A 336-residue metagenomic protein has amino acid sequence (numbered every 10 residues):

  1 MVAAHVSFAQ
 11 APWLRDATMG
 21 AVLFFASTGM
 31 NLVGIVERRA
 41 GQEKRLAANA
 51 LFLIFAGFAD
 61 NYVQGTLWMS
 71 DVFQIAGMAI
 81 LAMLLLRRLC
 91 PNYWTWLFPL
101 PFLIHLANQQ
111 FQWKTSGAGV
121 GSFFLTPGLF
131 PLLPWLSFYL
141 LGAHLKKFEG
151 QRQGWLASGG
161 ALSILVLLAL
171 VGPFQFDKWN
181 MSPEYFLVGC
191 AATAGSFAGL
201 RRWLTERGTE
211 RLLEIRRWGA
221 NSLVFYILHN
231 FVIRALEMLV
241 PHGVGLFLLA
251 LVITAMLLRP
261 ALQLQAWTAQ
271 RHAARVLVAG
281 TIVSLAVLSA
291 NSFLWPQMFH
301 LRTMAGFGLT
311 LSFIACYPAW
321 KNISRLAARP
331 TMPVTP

Functional and structural regions predicted by a protein language model:
M1-P336: Alpha-helical transmembrane segments and their immediate juxtamembrane cytosolic regions
